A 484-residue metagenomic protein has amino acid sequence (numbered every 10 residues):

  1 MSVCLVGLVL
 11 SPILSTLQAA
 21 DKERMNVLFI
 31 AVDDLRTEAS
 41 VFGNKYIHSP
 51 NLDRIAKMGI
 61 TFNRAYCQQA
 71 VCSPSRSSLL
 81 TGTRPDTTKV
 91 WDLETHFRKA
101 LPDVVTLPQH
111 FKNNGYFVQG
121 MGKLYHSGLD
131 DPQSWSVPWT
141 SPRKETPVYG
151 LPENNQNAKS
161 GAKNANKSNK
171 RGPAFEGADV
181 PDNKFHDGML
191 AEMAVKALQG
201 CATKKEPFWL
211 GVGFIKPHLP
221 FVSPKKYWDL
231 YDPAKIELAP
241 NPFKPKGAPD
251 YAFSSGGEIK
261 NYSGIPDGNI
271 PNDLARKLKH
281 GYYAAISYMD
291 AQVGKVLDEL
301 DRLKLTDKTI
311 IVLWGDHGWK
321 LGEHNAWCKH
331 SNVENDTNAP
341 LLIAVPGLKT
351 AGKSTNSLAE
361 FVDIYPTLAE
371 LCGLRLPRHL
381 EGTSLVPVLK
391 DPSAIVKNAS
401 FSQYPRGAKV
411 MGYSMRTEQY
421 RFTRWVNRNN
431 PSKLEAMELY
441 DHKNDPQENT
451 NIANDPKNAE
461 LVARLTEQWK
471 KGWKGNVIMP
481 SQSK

Functional and structural regions predicted by a protein language model:
S2-G7, S15-M437, P446-K484: Formylglycine-dependent sulfatase
